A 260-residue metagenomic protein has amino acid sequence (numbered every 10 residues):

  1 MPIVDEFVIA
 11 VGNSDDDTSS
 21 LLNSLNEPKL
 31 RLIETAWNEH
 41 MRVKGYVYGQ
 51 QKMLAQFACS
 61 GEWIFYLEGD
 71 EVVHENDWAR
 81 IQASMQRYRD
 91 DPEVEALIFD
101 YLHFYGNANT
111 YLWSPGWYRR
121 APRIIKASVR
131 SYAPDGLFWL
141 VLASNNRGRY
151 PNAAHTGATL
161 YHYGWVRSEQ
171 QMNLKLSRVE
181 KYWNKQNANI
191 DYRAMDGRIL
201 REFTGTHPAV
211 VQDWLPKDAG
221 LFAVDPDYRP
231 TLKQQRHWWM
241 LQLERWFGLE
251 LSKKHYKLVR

Functional and structural regions predicted by a protein language model:
M1-H40: Acidic donor-binding segment of Leloir-type glycosyltransferases
S20-S24, F57, A83: Replace "anionic and nucleotidyl ligands
R42-G49, M53, E75-R260: Catalytic-site signature of metal-activated, phosphate-bearing donor transferases, centered on the GT-A/GT-A-like
G49-W63: Active-site nucleotide-sugar/metal-binding loop of Leloir-type enzymes
E68-V72: The conserved acidic donor/metal-binding loop of glycosyltransferases
